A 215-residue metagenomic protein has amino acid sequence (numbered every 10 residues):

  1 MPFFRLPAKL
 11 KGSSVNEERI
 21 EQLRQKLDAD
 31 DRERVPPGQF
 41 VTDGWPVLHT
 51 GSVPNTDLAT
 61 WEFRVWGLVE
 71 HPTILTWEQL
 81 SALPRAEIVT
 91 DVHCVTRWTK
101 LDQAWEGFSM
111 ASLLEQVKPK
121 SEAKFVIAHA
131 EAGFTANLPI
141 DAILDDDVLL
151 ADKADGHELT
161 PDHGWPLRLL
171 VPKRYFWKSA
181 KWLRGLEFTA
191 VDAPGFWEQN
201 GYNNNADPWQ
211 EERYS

Functional and structural regions predicted by a protein language model:
P2-S215: Structured, non-membrane catalytic/scaffold regions adjacent to prosthetic-group chemistry
